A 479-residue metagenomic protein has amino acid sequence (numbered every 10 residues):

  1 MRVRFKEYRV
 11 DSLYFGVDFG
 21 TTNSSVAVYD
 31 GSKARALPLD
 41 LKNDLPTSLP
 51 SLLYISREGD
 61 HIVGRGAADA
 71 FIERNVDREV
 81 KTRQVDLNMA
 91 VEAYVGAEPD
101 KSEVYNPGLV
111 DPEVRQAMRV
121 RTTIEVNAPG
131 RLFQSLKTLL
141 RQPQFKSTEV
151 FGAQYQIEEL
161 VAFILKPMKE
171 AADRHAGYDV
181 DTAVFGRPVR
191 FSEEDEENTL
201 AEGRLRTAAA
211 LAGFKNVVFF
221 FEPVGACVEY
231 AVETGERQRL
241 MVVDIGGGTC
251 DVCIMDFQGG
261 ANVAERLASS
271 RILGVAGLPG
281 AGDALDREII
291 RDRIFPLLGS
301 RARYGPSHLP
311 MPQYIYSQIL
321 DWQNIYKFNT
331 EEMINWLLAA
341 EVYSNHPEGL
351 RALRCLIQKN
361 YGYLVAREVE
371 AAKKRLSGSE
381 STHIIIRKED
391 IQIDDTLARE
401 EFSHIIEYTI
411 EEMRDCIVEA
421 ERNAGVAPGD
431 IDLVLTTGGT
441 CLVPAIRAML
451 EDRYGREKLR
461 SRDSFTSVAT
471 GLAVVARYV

Functional and structural regions predicted by a protein language model:
M1-A36, E98, S102-G108, P112-V242 (+2 more regions): Nucleotide/phosphate-binding catalytic cleft detector across ATP-hydrolyzing and phosphate-transferring enzymes
M1-F145, A264, A276, A281-S307 (+1 more regions): Early-domain small/polar-rich strand-loop-helix modules and first-structured segments of the mature chain
V17-N23, V242-D251, Q258, A281-G282 (+2 more regions): A short acidic Gly-Thr/Ser loop motif
P46, P50-S56, I62-E79, Q84 (+1 more regions): Phosphate-binding glycine-rich/basic clefts of nucleotide- and phosphate-handling proteins, predominantly
K169-A183, M413-D432: Phosphate/pyrophosphate-binding loops at sites that engage ATP/ADP/AMP, CoA/4′-phosphopantetheine, polyphosphate
R187-P188, L433-T440: Glycine-rich beta-strand-to-loop/alpha-helix junction loops that act as flexible
L205, E236-C253, T436-G439, I446 (+3 more regions): Extended, hydrophobic alpha-helical segments in both membrane/secreted and soluble proteins
A212-F220, G429, A448-A473: Conserved phosphate-binding/catalytic loops in two-lobed NTP-binding clefts
